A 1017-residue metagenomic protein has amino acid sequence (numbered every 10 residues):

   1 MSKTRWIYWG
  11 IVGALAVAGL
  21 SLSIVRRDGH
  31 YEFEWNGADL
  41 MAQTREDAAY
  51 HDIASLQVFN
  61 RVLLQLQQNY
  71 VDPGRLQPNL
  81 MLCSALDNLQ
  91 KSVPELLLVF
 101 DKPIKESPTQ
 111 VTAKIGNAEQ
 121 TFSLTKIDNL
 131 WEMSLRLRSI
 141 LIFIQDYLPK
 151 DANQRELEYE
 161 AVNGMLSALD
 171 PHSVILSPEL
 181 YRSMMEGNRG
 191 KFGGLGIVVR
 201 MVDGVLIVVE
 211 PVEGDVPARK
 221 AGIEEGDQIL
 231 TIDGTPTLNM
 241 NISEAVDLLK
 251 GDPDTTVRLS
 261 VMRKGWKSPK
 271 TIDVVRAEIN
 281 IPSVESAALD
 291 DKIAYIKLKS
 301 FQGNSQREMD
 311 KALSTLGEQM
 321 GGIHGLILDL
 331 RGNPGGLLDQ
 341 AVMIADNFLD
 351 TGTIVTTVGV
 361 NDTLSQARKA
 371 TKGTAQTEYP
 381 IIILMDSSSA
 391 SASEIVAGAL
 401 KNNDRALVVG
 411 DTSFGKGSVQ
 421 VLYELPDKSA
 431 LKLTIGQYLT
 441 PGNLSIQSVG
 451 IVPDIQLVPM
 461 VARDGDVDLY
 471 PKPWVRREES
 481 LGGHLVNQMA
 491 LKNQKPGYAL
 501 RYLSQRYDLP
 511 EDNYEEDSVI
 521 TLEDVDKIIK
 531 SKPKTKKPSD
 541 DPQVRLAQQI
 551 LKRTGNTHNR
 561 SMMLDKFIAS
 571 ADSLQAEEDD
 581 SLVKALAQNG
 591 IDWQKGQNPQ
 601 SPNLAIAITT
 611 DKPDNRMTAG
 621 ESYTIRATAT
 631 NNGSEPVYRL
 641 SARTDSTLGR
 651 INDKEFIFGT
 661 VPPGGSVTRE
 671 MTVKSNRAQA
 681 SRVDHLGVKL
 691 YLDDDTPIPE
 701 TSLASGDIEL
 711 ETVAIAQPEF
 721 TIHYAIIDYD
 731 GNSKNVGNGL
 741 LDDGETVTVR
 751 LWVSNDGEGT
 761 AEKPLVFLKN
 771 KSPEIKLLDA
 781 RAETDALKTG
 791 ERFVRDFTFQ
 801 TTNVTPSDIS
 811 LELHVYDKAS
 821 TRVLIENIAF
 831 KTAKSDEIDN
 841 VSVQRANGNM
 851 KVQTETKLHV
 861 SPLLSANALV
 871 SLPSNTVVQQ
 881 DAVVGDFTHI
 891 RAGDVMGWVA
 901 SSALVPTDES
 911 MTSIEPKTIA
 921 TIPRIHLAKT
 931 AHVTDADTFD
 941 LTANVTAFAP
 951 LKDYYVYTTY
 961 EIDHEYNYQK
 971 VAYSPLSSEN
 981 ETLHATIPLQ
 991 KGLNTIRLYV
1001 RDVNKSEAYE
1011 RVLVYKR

Functional and structural regions predicted by a protein language model:
R5-W9, G19-S21, R26-A42, D52-L63 (+1 more regions): C-terminal "post-core" interaction segments
A48, D52, Q120-L135, Y147-K150 (+2 more regions): PDZ/PDZ-like domain segments forming the peptide/carboxylate-binding groove, activating on the N-terminal beta-strands
E160-V162, P171-E210, V583-A607, K612 (+1 more regions): PDZ/PDZ-like peptide-tail recognition elements
P171, M184, I207, V216-E224 (+5 more regions): C-terminal, low-ordered peptide segments at domain boundaries
G659-P663, V667-K674, D785-A786, A931-A936 (+1 more regions): Long, low-complexity serine/threonine/glycine- and acidic-rich segments characteristic of extracellular
S675-F720, D796, Q800-D839: Terminal connector regions
T832-V843, R891-I919: Boundary regions of SH3-family modules and the immediately adjacent low-complexity/disordered segments in eukaryotic
V870-S901: SH3/SH3-like beta-barrel superfamily modules
